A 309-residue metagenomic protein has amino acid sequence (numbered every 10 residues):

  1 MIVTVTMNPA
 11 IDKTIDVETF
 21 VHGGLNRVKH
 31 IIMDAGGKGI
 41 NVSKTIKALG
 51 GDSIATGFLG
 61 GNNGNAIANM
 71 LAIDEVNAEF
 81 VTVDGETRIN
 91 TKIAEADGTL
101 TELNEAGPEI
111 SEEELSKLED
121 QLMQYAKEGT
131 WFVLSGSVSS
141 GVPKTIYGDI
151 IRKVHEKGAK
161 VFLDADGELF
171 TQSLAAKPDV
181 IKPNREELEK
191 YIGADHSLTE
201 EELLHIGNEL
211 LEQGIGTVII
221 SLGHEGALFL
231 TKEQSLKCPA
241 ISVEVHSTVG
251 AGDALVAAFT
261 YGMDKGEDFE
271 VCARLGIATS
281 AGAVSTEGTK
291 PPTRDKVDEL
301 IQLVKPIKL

Functional and structural regions predicted by a protein language model:
M1-T56, G64-A66: Glycine-rich phosphate/adenosyl-contacting loop at the front of the ribokinase-like
T14, L103, S173, Y191-I192 (+1 more regions): Residues that scaffold the ATP/ADP-binding catalytic core of kinase and kinase-like folds
E18-R27, N184, E189, L236-A240: Short glycine/proline- and charge-enriched loop/turn segments that cap or connect secondary-structure elements
G24, A48-G129, E299-L309: Conserved N-terminal subdomain of the carbohydrate kinase-like
I46, N184, G252: Short, conserved phosphate/pyrophosphate- and ester-handling motifs at nucleotide-, phospho-/glycolipid
W131-E201: Conserved beta-alpha-beta core of the PfkB/ribokinase-like small-molecule kinase fold
K153, T171, E200-L309: Conserved phosphate-binding/catalytic region of the ribokinase-like
